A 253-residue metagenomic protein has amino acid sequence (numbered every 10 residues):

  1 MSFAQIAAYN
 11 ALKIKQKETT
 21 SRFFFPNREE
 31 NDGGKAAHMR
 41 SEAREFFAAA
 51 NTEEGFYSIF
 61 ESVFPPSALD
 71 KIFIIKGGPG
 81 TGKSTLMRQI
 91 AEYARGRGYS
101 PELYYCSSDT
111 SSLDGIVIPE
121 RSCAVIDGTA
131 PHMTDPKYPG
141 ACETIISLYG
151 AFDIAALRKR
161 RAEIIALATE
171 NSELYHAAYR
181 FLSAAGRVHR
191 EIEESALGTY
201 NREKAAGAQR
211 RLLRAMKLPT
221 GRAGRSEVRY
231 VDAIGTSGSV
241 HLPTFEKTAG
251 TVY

Functional and structural regions predicted by a protein language model:
M1, E45-G55, E92-A156: Conserved nucleotide-sensing/catalytic segment adjacent to the nucleotide-binding pocket in NTP-handling enzymes
S2-F23, R28, E163-M216: An accessory alpha-helical subdomain
I6, I145-A168: Long, charge-dense
K17-F64, E203, R210-T248: N-terminal pre-Walker A segment at the start of P-loop NTPase domains
F73-I75, Y253: Hydrophobic anchor at the beta1->P-loop junction of P-loop NTPases
G78-P79: The conserved Walker
G82: Conserved glycine(s) of the Walker
L86: Hydrophobic positions on the alpha1 helix immediately C-terminal to the Walker A/P-loop
